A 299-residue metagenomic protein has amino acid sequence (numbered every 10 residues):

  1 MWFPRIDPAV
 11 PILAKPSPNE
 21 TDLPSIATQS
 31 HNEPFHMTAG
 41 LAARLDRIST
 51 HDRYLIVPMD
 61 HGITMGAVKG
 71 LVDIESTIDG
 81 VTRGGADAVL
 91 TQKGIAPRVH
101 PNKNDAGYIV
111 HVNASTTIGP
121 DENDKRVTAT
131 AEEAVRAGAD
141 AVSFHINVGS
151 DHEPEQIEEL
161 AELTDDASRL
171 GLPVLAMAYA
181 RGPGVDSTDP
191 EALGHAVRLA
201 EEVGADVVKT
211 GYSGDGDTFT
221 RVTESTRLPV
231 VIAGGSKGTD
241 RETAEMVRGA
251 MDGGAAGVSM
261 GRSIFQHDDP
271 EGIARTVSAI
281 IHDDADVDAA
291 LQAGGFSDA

Functional and structural regions predicted by a protein language model:
W2-D7, P11-V110: Conserved N-terminal beta1-alpha1 strand-loop-helix module at the mouth
S49, T82-G85, T226, S278-A285: Structural signal for hydrophobic packing residues in well-ordered secondary-structure cores of soluble enzyme domains
T50, S168-R169, A290: Short helix-terminating capping/connector loops at secondary-structure junctions
Y54-P58, G62-V89, A96-R98, G107-T116 (+2 more regions): Alpha/beta enzyme core
I232-G234, M260: Thr-Gly-centered strand-to-loop micro-motif
K237: A C-terminal functional module that forms or caps the active site or interfaces directly with catalytic machinery
M251, Q266-D298: C-terminal helical cap(s) of enzyme catalytic domains, especially alpha/beta-barrels
V258-F265: Short acidic/histidine-rich active-site segments
